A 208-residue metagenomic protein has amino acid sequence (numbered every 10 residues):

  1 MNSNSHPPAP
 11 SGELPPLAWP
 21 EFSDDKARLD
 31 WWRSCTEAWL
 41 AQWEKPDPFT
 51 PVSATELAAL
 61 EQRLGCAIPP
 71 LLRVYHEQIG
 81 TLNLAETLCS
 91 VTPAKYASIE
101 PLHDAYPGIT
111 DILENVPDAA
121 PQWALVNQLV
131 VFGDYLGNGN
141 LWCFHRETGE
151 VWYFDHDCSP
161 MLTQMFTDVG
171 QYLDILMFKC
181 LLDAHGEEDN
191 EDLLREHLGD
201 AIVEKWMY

Functional and structural regions predicted by a protein language model:
N2-G137, A201-Y208: A surface-exposed partner-binding patch
V74, A85, C89-T92, T148-G149 (+3 more regions): General N-terminal targeting signals
I79, N83, A94, E147 (+2 more regions): Hydrophobic alpha-helical segments
G80-T81, L136-G139, G149, C158-S159: Short, solvent-exposed loop/turn segments at secondary-structure junctions
G133-Y135, H145-E147, F154-D157, D168: Structured loops at beta-to-helix junctions and adjacent beta-edge loops in soluble globular domains
N140-F144: Short, surface-exposed beta-strand/loop micro-motifs that present aromatic residues
D157-D183: Compact, glycine/acidic-enriched structural inserts
L181-Y208: Acidic, proline/glycine-rich low-complexity IDRs
